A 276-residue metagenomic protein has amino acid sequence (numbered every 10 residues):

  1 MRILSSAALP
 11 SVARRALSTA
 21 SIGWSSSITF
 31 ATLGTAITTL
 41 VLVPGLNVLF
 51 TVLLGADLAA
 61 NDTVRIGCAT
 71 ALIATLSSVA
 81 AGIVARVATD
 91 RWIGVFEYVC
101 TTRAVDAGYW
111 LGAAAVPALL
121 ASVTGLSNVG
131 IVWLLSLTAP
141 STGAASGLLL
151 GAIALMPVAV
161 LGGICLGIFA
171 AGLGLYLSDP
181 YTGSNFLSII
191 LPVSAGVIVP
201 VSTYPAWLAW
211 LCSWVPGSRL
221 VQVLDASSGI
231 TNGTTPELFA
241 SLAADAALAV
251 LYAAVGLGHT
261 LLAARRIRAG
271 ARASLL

Functional and structural regions predicted by a protein language model:
M1-W214, R219-L276: Hydrophobic transmembrane alpha-helices and immediately adjacent juxtamembrane helices of multi-pass inner-membrane
